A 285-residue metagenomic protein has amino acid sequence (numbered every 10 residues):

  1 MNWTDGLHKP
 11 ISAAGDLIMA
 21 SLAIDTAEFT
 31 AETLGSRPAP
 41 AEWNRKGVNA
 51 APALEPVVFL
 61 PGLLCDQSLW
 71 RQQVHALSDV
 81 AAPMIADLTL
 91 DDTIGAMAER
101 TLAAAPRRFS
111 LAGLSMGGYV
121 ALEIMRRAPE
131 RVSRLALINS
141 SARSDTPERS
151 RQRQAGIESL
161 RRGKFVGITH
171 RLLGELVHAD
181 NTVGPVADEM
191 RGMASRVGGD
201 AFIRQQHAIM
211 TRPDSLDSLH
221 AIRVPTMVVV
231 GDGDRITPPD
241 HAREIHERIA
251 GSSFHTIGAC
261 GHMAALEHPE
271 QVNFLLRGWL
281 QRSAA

Functional and structural regions predicted by a protein language model:
G47-A98, L114: Conserved HGGG/HGGXW glycine-rich cap/lid loop of the alpha/beta-hydrolase fold
G113, G117, A121: Gly/Ala-rich beta-loop-alpha elbow adjacent to hydrolase catalytic centers
R126-R127, R131-G167: Flexible "cap/lid" loop of the alpha/beta hydrolase fold
D145-E148, G163-H220: Conserved alpha/beta-hydrolase catalytic His-Asp/Glu region
I222, V228-V230: Short beta-strand/loop motif that positions the catalytic acidic residue of the alpha/beta-hydrolase fold
G233-T237: Acidic catalytic loop of the alpha/beta-hydrolase fold
H246-H262: Catalytic histidine neighborhood in serine/cysteine hydrolases with alpha/beta-hydrolase-type architecture
C260-P269, N273: Catalytic histidine-centered segment of alpha/beta-hydrolase-like enzymes
